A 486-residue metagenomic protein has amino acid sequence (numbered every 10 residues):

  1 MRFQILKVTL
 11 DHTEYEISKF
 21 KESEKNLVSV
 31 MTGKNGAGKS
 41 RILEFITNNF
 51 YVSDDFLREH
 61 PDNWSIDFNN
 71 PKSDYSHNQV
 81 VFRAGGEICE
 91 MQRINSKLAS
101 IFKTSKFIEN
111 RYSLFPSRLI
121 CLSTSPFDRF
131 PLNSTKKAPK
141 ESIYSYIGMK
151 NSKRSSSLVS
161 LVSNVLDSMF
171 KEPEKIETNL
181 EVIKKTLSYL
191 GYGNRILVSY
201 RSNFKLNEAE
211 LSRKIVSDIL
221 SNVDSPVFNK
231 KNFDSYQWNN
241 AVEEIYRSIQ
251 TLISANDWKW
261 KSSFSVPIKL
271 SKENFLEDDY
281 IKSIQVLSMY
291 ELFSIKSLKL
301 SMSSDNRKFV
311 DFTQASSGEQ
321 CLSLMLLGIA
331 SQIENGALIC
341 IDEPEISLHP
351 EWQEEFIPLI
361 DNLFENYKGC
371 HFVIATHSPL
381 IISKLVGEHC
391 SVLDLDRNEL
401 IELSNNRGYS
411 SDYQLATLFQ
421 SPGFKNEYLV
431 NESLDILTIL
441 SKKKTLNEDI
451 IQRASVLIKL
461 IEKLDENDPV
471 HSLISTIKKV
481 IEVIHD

Functional and structural regions predicted by a protein language model:
M1-N63, D67, L292-Y428: Switch/communication elements of ASCE P-loop NTPase nucleotide-binding domains
R2-T9, K153-S317, L327-S331, H485-D486: Extended helical coiled-coil dimerization/tether regions that scaffold and oligomerize large DNA-maintenance assemblies
Y15-F20, E24, L43-E44, N49 (+5 more regions): Hydrophobic transmembrane helix bundles of membrane-integrated enzymes that assemble and modify cell-envelope
E24-K25, F45-S117: Conserved P-loop NTP-binding catalytic core
L27-S40, R58-W64, F68-N69, F82-A84 (+4 more regions): FAD-dinucleotide binding site
R129, N362, L380-D486: RecA-like P-loop NTPase motor core
N133-S142, E388-S391: Short secondary-structure boundary/capping segments
T135-K137, Y144, M169-F170, E181: Surface-exposed, glycine- and small/polar-enriched segments that build interaction surfaces at terminal
